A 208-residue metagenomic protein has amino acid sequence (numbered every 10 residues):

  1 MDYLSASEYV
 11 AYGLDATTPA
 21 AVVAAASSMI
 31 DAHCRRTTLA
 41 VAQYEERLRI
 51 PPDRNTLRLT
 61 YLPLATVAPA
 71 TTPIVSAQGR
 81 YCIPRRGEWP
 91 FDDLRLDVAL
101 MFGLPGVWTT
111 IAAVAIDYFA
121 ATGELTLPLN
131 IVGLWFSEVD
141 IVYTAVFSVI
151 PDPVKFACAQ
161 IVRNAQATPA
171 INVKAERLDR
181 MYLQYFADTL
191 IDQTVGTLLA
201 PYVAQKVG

Functional and structural regions predicted by a protein language model:
M1-G208: Divalent metal-cofactor coordination and adjacent catalytic microenvironments
